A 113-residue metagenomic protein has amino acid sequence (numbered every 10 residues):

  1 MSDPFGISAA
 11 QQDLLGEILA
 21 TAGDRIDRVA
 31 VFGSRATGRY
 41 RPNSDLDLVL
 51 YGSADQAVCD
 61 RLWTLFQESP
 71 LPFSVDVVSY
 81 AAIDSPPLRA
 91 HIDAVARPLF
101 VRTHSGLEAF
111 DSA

Functional and structural regions predicted by a protein language model:
M1-R28, A36-P42, Y51-A113: Catalytic core of pol beta-like nucleotidyltransferases
L46-L48: Structural signature of the urease/amidohydrolase superfamily beta/alpha-barrel
